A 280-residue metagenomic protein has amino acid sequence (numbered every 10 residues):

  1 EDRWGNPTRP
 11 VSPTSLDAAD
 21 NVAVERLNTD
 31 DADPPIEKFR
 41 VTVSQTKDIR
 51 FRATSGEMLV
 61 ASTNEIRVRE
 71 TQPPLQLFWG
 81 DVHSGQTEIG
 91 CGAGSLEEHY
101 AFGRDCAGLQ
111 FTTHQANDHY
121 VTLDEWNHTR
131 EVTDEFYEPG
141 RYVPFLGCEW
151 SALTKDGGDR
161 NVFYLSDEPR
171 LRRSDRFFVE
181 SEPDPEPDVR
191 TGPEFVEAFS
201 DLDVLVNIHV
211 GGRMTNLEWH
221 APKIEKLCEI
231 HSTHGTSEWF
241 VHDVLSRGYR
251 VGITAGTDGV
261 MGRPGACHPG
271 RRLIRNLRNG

Functional and structural regions predicted by a protein language model:
R3-D17, I36-G280: Extended, charged catalytic domains and RNA/DNA-binding interfaces, predominantly in divalent-metal-using enzymes
N21-R40: Aromatic sugar-binding surface patches on proteins that engage polysaccharides or sugar-phosphate polymers
